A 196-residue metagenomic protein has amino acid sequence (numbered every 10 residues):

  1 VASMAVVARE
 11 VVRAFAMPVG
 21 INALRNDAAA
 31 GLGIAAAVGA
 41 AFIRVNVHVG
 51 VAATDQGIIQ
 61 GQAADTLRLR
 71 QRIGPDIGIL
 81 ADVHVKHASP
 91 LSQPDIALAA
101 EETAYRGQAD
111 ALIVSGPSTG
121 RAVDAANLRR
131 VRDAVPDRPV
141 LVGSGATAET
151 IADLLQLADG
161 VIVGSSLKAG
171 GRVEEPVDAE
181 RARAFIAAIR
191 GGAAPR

Functional and structural regions predicted by a protein language model:
V1, N26-D27, V51, K86-S92 (+3 more regions): Short, small-residue-enriched loops and turns at beta-alpha junctions that line or gate enzyme active sites
V1-I21, Q60-A81, V123-T147, A179-P195: Alpha-helix-loop-beta-strand connector modules within alpha/beta enzyme cores
R13-A14, V45, D82, D110 (+2 more regions): Generic signal for short, ordered secondary-structure residues within or immediately flanking folded domains
I21, N26-G39, L98-A99, V131-V163: Catalytic cores of alpha/beta
D27-D110: Conserved anion-binding
I34-A37, G57-I59, P94-I96, A126-R129 (+2 more regions): Short, glycine/charged-enriched secondary-structure capping and boundary segments
V38-Q56, G107-T119, S144-T147, L157-R181: Glycine-rich phosphate-binding active-site loops on the catalytic face of alpha/beta enzymes
E101-V114, R121-P139, D153-L155: Internal alpha/beta core interface subdomains
